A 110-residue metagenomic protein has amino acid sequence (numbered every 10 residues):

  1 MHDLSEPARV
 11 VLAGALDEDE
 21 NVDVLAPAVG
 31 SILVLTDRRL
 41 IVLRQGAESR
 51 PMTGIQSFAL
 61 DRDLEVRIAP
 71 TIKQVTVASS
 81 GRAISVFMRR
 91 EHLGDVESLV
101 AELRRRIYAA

Functional and structural regions predicted by a protein language model:
M1-L33, S98: Anionic N-terminal interaction surfaces
V22-V24, S31-I32, Q56, L64 (+1 more regions): Residue-level detector of beta-strand structural context in well-folded domains
A26-E48: Conserved beta-hairpin
I32, R50-I55, A83-S85: Short, mixed charged/polar active-site loops that provide acid/base catalysis or chelate metal/phosphate cofactors
T36-D37, T71, S79: Short loop/turn segments that connect beta-strands within the blades of beta-propeller domains, predominantly WD40
L40-I41, M52-I72: Phosphoinositide-dependent membrane-docking surfaces
R44-A47, V77-G81: Short acidic, glycine-rich loop/turn motifs
S80-L99: Canonical phosphoinositide-binding patch of PH/PH-like domains
